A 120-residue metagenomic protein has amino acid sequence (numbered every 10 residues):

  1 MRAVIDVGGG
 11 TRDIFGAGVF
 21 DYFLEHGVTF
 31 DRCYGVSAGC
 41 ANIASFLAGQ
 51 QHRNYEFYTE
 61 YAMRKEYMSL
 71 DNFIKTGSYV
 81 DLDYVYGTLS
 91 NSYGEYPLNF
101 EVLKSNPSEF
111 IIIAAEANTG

Functional and structural regions predicted by a protein language model:
M1, T29, N106-E109: Short coil/turn connectors at secondary-structure junctions
A3-Y93: Patatin-like phospholipase
K75-G120: Active-site-adjacent alpha/beta core region of enzyme catalytic domains
